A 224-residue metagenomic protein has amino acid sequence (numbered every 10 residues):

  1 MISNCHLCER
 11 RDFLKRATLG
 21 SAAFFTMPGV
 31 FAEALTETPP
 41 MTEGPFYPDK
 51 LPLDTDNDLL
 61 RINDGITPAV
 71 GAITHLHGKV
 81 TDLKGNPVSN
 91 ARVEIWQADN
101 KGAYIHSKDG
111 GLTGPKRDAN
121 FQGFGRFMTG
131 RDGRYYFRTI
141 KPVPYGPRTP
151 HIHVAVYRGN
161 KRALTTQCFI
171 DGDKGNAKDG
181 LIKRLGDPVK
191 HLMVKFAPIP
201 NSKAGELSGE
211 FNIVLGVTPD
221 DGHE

Functional and structural regions predicted by a protein language model:
M1-D12, S21-F24: N-terminal secretory signal peptides
A17-L19: Membrane-topology and secretion signals of cell-surface/extracellular proteins
F31-M193, A197-P198, S202-E224: Beta-strand-dominated extracellular/periplasmic modules and repeats in secreted or surface-exposed proteins
